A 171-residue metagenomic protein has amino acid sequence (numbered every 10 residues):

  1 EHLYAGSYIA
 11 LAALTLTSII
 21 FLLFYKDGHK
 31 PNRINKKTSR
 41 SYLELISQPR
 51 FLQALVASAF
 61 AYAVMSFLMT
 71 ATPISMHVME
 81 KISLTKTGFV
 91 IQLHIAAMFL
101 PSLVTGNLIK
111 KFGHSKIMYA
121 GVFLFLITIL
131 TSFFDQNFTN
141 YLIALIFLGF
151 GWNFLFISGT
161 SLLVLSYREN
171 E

Functional and structural regions predicted by a protein language model:
A10-N32: C-terminal membrane-cytosol helix-exit motif in multi-pass small-molecule transporters
Y25-L55: Juxtamembrane intracellular "pre-TM" segments in multi-pass secondary transporters
S47-L68, I146: Pair of pore-lining "gating" transmembrane helices in MFS-fold secondary transporters
T70-V90: Short amphipathic helix-loop junctions that connect adjacent transmembrane helices in Major Facilitator Superfamily/SLC
L100-H114: Helix-to-loop junctions at the C-terminal end of transmembrane segments in multipass secondary transporters
K116-T131: Structural signature of the two symmetry-related core transmembrane helices
F133-A144: Helix-loop junctions at membrane interfaces in 12-TM secondary transporters
F154-Y167: Intracellular juxtamembrane helix-capping segments at the cytosolic ends of symmetry-related transmembrane helices
